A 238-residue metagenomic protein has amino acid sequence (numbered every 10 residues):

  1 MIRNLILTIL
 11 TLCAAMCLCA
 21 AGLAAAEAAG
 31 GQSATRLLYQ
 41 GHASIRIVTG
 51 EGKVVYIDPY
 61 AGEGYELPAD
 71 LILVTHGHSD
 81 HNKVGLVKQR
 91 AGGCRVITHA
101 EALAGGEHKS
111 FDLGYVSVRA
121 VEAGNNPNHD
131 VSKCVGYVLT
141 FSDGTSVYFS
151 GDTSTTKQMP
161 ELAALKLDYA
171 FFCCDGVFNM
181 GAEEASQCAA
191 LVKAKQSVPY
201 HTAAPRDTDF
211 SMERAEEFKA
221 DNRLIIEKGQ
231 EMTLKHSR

Functional and structural regions predicted by a protein language model:
M1-L5: Positively charged n-region of N-terminal signal peptides that target proteins for export
T8-A20: Bacterial N-terminal signal peptides
A26-L67, L71, E101-L165, M180 (+1 more regions): Core dinuclear metal-dependent hydrolase active-site scaffold
A61-E101: Di-metal (Zn2+ and/or Mg2+/Mn2+) metal-binding site signature of metallo-dependent hydrolases with the MBL/beta-CASP
L71-L73, I97, R119, F171 (+2 more regions): Hydrophobic/aromatic beta-strand patches that form the interior of the parallel beta-sheet core in alpha/beta enzyme
V84-H108, K193-A203, N222-R223: P-loop/Walker A phosphate-binding loop and immediately adjacent motor/lid segment at beta-alpha junctions
T155-L234: Cap/insert and terminal regions of metallo-dependent hydrolase folds
